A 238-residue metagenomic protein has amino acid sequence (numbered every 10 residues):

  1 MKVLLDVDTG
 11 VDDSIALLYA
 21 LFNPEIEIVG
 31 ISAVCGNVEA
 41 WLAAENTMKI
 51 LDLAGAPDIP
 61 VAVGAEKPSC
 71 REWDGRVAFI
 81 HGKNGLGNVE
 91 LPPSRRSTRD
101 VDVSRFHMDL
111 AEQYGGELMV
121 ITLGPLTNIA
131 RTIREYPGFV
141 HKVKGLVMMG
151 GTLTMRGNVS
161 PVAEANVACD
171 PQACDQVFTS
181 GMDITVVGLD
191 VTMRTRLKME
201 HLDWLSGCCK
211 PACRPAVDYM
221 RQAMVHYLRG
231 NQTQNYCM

Functional and structural regions predicted by a protein language model:
M1-M238: N-terminal acidic, glycine/proline-rich low-complexity segments
